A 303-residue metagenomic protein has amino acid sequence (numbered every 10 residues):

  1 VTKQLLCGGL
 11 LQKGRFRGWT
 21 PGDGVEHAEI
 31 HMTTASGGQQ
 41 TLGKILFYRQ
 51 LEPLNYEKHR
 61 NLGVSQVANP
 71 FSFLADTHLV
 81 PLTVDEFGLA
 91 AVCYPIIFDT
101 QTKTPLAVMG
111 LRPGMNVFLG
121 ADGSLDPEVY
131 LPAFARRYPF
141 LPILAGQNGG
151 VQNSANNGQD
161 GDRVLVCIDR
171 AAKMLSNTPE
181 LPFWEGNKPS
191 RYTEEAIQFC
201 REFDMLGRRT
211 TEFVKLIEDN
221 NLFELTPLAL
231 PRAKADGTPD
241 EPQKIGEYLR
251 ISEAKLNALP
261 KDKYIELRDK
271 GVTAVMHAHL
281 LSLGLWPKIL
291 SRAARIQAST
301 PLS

Functional and structural regions predicted by a protein language model:
K3, K13, D23-E29, N153-N156: Intrinsically disordered, low-complexity polyampholyte segments enriched for Lys and acidic residues
G24-G110: Short, extreme N-terminal leader segments that mark the start of a protein/domain
A91, Y130-A133, R208, I251: Short, well-structured alpha-helical interface segments that form or flank functional binding sites
D99, T104-E185: Aromatic- and glycine-enriched beta-alpha-beta binding-site module
P142, N153-S303: A contiguous, surface-oriented mixed alpha/beta subdomain in the mid-to-C-terminal portion of proteins that forms
